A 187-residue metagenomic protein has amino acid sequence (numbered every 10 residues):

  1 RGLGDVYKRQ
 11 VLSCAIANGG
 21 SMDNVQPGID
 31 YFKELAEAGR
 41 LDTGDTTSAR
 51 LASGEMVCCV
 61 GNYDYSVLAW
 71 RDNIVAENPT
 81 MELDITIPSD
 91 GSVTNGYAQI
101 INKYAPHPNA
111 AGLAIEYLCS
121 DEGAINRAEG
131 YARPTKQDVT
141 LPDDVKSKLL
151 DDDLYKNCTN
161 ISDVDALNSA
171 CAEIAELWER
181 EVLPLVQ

Functional and structural regions predicted by a protein language model:
G2-Y7: Short, small-residue-biased leader/transition segments that mark boundaries at the very start of proteins
R9-D84: Ligand-binding pocket segment of bilobal, Venus flytrap-like solute-binding proteins
A15-G19, A36-E37, A52, M56 (+5 more regions): Sec-exported extracytoplasmic/periplasmic mature domains
D30-K33, A49, S53, L68 (+4 more regions): Solvent-exposed, polar/charged alpha-helical surfaces in well-ordered, non-transmembrane soluble domains, broadly
A49, K156-Q187: Conserved C-terminal helix/tail region of periplasmic/extracytoplasmic solute-binding proteins
N62-D64, P88-D90, Y117: Active-site-proximal beta-strand/loop segments in catalytic clefts of secreted hydrolases
A76-V93, N102-A105: Short beta-strand->loop
V93, Y97, N102-T159: Mature extracytoplasmic/periplasmic domains
